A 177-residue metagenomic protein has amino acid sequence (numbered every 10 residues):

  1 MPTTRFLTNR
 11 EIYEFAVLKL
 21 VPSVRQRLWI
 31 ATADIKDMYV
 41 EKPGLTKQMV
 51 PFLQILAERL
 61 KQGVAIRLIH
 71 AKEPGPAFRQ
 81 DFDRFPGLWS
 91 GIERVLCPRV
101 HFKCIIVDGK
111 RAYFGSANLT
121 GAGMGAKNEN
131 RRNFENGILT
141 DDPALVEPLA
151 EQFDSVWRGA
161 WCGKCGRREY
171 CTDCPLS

Functional and structural regions predicted by a protein language model:
T3-T4, G91-E93: Short, conserved active-site loop motifs that form the nucleotide-linked donor/cofactor pocket
N9-R10, T46-M49, R94: A conditional alpha-helix N-cap/helix-loop micro-motif detector
L20-W89: Primarily the HKD phosphodiesterase
H70-G75, R99-V100, P143-A144: Short beta-alpha junction loops
R79-G91, R167-L176: Short, electropositive alpha-helical surface patch
V95-R99, R131: Short solvent-exposed loop/turn micro-motifs enriched in small/polar/acidic residues
K103-I106, N136-I138: Short beta-strand scaffold segments in enzyme catalytic cores
R111-S177: Signature of lipid phosphatidyltransferase scaffolds
